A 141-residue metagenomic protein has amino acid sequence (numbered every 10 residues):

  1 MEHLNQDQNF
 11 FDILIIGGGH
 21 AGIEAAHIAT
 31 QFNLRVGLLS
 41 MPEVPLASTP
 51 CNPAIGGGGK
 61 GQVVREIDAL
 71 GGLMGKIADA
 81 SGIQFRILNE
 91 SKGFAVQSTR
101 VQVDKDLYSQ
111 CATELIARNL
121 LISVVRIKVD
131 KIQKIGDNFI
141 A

Functional and structural regions predicted by a protein language model:
H3-L4, F10, H27-K134: Conserved N-terminal/central alpha/beta ligand/cofactor-binding core
D7-A21: Beta1/beta-strand and adjacent pyrophosphate-binding region of the FAD-binding site in flavoprotein oxidoreductases
K134-I140: A short, glycine/Asx- and small/polar-enriched loop/turn that sits immediately N-terminal to a beta-strand
